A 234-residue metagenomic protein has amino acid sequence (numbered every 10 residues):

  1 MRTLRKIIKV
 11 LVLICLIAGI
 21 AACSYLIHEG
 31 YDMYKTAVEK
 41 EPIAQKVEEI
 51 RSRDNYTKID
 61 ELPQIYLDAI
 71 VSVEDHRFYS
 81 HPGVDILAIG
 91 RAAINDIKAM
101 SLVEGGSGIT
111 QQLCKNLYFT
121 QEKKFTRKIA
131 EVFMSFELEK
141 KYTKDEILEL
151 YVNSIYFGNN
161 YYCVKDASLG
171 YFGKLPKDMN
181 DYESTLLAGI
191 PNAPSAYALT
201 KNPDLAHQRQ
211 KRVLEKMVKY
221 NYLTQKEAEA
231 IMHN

Functional and structural regions predicted by a protein language model:
M1-N234: Juxtamembrane regions of bacterial inner-membrane/periplasmic proteins, predominantly the peptidoglycan biogenesis
